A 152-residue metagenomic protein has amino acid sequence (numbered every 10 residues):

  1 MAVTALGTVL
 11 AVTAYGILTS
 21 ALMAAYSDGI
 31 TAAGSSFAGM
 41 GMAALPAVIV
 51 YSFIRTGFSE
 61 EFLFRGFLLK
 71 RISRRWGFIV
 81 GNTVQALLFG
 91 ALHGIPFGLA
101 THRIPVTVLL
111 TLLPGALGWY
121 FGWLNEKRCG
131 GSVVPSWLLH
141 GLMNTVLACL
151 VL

Functional and structural regions predicted by a protein language model:
M1-T56, R74, L99-V106: Juxtamembrane helix-loop-helix connectors linking adjacent transmembrane helices in multi-pass membrane enzymes
M42-L152: Transmembrane helix-loop-helix hairpins at the membrane interface of multi-pass integral membrane proteins
